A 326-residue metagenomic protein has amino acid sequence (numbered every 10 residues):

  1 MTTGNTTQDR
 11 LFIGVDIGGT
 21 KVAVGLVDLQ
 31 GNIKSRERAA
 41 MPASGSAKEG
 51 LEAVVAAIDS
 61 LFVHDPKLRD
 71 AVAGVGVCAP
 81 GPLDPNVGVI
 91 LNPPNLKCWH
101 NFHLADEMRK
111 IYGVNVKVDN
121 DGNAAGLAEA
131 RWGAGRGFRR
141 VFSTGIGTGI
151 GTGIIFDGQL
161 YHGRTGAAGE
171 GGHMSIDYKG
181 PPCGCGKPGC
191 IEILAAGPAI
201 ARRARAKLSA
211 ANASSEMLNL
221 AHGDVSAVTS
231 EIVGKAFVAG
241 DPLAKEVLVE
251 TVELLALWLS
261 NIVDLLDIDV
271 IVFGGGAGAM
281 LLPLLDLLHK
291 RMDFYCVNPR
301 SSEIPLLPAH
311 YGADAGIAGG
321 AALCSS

Functional and structural regions predicted by a protein language model:
M1-G74, D84-V89, A105-V116, R131-F138 (+1 more regions): ATP-binding/phosphotransfer module of carbohydrate and carboxylate kinases, centering on a glycine-rich
D16, G76-P80, D119, S143-G149 (+1 more regions): Short beta-strand segments
E37-A39, P94, R164: Short hydrophobic alpha-helix segments
A40-A43, C98-W99, A167-E170, I176: A short acidic/small-residue loop/turn micro-motif
G88-W99: A charged helix-plus-loop insertion that forms the helical arch/lid used to bind and gate nucleic-acid substrates
N95-K97, K117-N123, S143-I146, L307-D314: Active-site nucleophile and cofactor-binding loops and adjacent substrate-binding regions of central metabolic enzymes
D119-G133: Conserved PLP phosphate-binding loop immediately N-terminal to the Schiff-base lysine helix in PLP-dependent enzymes
